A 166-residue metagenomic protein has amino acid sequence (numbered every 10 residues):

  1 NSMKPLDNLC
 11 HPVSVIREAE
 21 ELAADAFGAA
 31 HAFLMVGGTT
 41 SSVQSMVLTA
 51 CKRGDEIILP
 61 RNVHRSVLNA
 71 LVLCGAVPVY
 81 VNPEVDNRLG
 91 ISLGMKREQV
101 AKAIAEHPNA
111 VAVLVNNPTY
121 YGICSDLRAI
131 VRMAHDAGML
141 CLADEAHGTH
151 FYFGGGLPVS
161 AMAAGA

Functional and structural regions predicted by a protein language model:
S2-S41: Conserved N-terminal alpha-helix of the aminotransferase class I/II PLP-enzyme fold
H11, D25-A29, T39-A166: Conserved PLP-enzyme active-site core in the AAT-like
